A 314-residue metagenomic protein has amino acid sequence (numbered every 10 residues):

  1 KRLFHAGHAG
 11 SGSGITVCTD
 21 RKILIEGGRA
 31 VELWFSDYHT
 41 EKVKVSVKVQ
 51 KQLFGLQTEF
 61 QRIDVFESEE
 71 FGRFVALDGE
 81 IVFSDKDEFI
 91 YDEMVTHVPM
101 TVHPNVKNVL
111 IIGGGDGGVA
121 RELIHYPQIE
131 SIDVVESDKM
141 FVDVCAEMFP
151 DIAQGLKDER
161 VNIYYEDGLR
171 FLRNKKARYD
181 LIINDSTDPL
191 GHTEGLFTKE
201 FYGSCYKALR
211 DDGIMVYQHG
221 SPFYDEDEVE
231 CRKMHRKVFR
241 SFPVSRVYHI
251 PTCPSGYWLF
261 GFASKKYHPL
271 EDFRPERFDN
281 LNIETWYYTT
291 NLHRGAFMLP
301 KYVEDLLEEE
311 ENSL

Functional and structural regions predicted by a protein language model:
A6-A9, T19: Short hydrophobic alpha-helical segments enriched in small aliphatic residues
I15-A30: Short, Lys/Arg-enriched N-terminal segments with co-localized hydrophobic residues within the first ~10-30 amino acids
G28-E93, H97-P99, H125: Rossmann-like AdoMet
A30-W34, T58, F83-D212, Y224-E226 (+2 more regions): The AdoMet/dcAdoMet-binding core of the Class I SAM-like
V31-D64, P254-L314: SAM/dcSAM-binding transferase cores
D212-H219: Conserved beta-strand signature within the Rossmann-like core of class I S-adenosyl-L-methionine
D227-F239: Short alpha-helix
S241-P251: Conserved S-adenosyl-L-methionine
